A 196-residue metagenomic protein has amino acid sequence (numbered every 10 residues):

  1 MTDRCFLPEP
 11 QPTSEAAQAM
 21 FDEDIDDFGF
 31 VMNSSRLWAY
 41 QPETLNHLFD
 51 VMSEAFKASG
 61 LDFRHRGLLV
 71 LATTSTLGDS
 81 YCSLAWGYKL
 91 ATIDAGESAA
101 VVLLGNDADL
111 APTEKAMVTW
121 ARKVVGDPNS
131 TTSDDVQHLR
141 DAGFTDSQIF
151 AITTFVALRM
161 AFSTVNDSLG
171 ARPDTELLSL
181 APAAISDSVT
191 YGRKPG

Functional and structural regions predicted by a protein language model:
M1-G196: Hydrophobic alpha-helical segments
